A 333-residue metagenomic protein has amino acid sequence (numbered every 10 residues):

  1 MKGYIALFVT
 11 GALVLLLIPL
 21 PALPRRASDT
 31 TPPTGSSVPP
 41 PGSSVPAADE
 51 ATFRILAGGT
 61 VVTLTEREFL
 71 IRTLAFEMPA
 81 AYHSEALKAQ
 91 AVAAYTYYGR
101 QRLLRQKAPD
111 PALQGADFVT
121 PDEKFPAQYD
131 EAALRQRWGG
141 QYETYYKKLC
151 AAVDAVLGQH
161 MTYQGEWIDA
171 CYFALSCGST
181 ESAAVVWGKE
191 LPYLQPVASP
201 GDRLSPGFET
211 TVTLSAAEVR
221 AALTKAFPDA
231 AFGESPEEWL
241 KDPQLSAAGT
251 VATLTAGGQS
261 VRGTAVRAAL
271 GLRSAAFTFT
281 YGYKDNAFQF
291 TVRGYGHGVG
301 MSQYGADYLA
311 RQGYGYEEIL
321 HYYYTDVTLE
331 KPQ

Functional and structural regions predicted by a protein language model:
M1-Q333: Conserved, single-site charged/polar hotspot
